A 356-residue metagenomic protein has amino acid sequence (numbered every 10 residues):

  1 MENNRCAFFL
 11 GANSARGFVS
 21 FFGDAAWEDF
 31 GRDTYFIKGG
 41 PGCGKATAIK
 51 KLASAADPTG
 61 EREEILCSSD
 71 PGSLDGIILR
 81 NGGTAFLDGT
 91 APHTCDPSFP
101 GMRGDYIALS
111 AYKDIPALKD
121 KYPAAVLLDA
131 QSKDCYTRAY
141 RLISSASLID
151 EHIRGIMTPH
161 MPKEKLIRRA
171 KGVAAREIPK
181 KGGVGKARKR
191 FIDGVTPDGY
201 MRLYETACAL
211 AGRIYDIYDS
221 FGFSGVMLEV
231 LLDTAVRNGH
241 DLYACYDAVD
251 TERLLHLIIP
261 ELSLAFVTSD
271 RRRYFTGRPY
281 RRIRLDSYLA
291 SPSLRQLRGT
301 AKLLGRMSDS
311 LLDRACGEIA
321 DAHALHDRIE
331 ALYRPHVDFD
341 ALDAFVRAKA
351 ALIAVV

Functional and structural regions predicted by a protein language model:
M1-A26, E164-I167, K171-T206: N-terminal pre-Walker A segment at the start of P-loop NTPase domains
M1-V19, S54-K119, P123-A124, A235-D313: Conserved nucleotide-sensing/catalytic segment adjacent to the nucleotide-binding pocket in NTP-handling enzymes
E2-T59, A209: N-terminal accessory targeting/assembly segments
D33, P179-G185, R213, R347 (+1 more regions): N-terminal low-complexity, Ser/Thr/acidic repeat segments characteristic of secreted and surface-exposed proteins
T34-A53, M201-R202, A209-A235: Glycine-rich phosphate-binding P-loop
I37-K38, A48, E63-L66, F99 (+4 more regions): A cross-family "folded-core" feature that marks the main globular domain of proteins
A124-E177, L303, M307-K349: An accessory alpha-helical subdomain
Y200-E205, A211, I259-L264: Accessory recognition modules or surfaces
